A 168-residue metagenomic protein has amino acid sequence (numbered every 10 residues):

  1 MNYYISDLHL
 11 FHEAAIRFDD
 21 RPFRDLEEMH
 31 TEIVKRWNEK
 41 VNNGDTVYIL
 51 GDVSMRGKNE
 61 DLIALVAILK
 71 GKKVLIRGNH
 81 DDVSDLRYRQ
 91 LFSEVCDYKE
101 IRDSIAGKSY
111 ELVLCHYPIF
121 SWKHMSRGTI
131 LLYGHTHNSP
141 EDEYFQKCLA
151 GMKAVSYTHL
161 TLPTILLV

Functional and structural regions predicted by a protein language model:
N2, T46, L112, I130-L132: Structural motif
N2-D103: Core catalytic region of metal-dependent phosphoesterases/phosphodiesterases, especially metallo-beta-lactamase-like
N2-H9, E111-Y117, A154-S156: Active-site-proximal beta-strand elements of phosphoester/diester hydrolases
L8, L114, T129-P140: Histidine-centered catalytic micro-motifs
N79-V83, Y117-F120, T136-S139: Short, polar loop motifs at secondary-structure junctions
Y98-E100, S139-Y157: Flexible, gly/pro- and Lys/Arg-enriched active-site loops
R102-H124: Core dinuclear metal-dependent hydrolase active-site scaffold
T158-T164: Conserved small/polar residues in nucleotide/adenosyl-binding loops
